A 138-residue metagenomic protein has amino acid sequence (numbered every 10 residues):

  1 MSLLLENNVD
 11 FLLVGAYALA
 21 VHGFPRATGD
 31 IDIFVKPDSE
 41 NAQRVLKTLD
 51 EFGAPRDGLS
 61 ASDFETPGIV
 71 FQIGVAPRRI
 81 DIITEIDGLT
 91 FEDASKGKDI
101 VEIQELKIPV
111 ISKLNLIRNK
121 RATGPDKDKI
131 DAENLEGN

Functional and structural regions predicted by a protein language model:
M1-N138: Compositionally biased terminal segments of proteins
